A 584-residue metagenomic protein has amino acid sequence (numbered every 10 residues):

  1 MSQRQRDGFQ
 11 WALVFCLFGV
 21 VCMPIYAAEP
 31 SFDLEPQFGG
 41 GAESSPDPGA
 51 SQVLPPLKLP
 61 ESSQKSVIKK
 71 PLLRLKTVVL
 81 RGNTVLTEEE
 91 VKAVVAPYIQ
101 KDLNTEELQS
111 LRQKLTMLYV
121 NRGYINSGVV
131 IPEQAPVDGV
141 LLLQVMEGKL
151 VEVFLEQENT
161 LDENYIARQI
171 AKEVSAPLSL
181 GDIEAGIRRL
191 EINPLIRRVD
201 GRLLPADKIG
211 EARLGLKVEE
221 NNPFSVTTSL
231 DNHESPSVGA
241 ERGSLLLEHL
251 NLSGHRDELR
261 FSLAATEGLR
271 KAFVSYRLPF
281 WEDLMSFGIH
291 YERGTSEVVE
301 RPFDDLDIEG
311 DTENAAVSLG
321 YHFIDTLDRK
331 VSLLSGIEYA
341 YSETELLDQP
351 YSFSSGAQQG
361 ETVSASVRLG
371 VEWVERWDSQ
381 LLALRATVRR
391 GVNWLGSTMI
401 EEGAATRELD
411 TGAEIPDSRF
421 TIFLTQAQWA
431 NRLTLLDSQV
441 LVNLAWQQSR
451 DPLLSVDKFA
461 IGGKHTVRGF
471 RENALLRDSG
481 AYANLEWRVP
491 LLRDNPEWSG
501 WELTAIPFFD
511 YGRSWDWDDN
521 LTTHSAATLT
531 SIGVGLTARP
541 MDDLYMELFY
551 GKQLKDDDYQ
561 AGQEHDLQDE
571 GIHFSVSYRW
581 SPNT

Functional and structural regions predicted by a protein language model:
A28-E234, L246, S262-K271, F423 (+1 more regions): Periplasmic polypeptide-binding modules associated with outer-membrane biogenesis and secretion
M146, K217-E219, E248-L250, S275-P279 (+8 more regions): Transmembrane beta-barrel domains of outer membrane proteins
G201, F224-E234, L245-N251, H255-E267 (+5 more regions): Transmembrane beta-strand segments that form the barrel wall of outer-membrane beta-barrel proteins
F224-V226, S253-L259, E282-F287, S296-E297 (+6 more regions): Repeated loop/turn-to-beta-strand initiation elements of outer-membrane beta-barrel proteins
V226-T228, L247, L259-L263, F287-Y291 (+9 more regions): Membrane-embedded beta-strand positions of outer-membrane beta-barrel proteins
H233-E241, F261-A272, L475-R477, Y482 (+1 more regions): Solvent-exposed loop/turn segments connecting transmembrane beta-strands in outer-membrane beta-barrel proteins
S286-L453: Transmembrane beta-strand segments of outer-membrane beta-barrel domains in Gram-negative and organellar OMPs
A405-T584: C-terminal transmembrane beta-barrel domains of outer membrane proteins
